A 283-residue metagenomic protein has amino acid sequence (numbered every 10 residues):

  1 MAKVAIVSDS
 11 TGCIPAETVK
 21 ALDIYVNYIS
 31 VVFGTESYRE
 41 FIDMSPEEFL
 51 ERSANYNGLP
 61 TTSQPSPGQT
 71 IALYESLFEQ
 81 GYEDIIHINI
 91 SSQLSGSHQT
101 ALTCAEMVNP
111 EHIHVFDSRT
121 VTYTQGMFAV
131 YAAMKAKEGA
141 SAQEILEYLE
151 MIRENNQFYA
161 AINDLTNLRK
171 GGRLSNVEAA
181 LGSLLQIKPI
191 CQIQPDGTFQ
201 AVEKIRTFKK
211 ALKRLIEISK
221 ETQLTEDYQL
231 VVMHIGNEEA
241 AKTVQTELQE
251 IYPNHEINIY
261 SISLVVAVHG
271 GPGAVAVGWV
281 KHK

Functional and structural regions predicted by a protein language model:
M1-K3, H282-K283: Short, Lys/Arg-enriched, disordered terminal segments
A5-Q64: N-terminal glycine-rich anion-binding loop in soluble enzyme alpha/beta folds
V7-S8, H87-S91, D117: Short beta-strand segments
T11-E36, Q93, S97-H114, V121-K283: Mixed-charge interfacial surface used for oligomerization/domain docking and macromolecular partner engagement
L50-P67, P195-K209: Acidic/glycine-enriched edge-of-secondary-structure segments
N57-G58, Q64-S91, Q99-T100, L146 (+1 more regions): Glycine-rich phosphate- or other oxyanion-binding loops that anchor nucleotides, phosphorylated ligands
Q64, D117-R119: Short beta->alpha junction loops
